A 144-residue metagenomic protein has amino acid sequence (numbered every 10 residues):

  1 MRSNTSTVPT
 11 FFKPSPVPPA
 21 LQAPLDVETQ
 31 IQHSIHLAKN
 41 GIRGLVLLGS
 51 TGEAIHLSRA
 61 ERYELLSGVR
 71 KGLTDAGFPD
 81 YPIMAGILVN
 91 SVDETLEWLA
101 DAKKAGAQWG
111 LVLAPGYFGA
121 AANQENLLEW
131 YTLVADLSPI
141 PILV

Functional and structural regions predicted by a protein language model:
R2, S6-V144: Active-site beta->alpha loop and helix N-cap motifs at the rims of alpha/beta catalytic domains
